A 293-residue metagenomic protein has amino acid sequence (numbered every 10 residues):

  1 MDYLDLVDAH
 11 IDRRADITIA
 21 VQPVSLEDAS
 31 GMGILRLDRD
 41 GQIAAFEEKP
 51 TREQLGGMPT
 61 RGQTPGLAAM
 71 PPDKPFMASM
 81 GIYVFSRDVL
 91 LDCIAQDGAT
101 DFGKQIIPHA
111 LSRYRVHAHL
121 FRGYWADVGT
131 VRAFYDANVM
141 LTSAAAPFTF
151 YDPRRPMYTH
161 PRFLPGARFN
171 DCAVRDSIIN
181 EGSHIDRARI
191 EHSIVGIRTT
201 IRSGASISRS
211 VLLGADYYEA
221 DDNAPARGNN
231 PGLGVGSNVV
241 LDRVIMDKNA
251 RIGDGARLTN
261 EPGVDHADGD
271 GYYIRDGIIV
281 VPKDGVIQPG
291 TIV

Functional and structural regions predicted by a protein language model:
D2-V84, D97: Conserved core of the sugar-phosphate nucleotidyltransferase
T64-D73, D88-V293: Left-handed beta-helix
